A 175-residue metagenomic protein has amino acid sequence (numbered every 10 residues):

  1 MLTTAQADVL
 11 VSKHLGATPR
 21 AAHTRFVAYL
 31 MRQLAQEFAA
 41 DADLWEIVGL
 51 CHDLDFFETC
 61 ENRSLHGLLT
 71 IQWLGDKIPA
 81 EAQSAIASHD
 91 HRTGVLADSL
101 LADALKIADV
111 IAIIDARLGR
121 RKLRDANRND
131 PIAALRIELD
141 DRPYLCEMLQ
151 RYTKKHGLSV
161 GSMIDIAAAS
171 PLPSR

Functional and structural regions predicted by a protein language model:
M1-Q6, L172-R175: Short, low-complexity, intrinsically disordered N-terminal peptides in bacterial proteins
L2, A22, F26, L65: Conserved active-site and cofactor/substrate-binding residues in soluble primary-metabolism enzymes
T4-H23, C51-T59: Active-site flanking loop/helix segments enriched in acidic
L15-A21, R25-A40, C51, V95-R175: Divalent metal-dependent phosphate-bond-processing catalytic cores, especially two-metal-ion Mg2+/Mn2+ enzymes that act
F26-A35, H66-D76: An active-site-proximal "capping" alpha-helix that borders the catalytic cofactor pocket
A42-L74, Q83-T93, D109: His-Asp-centered metal-binding catalytic motifs of divalent-metal-dependent phosphohydrolases/nucleases
